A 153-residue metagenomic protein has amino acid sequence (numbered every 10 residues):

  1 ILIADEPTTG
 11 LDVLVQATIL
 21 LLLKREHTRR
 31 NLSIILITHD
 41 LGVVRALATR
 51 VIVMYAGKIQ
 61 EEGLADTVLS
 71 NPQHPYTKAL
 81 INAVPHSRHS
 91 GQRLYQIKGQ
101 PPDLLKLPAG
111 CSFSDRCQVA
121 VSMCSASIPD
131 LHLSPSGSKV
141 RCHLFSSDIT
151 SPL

Functional and structural regions predicted by a protein language model:
I3-P7, L11-Q92: P-loop NTP-binding/switch modules centered on Walker-like glycine-rich loops
L64-L153: Short catalytic/signature loops enriched in Gly
